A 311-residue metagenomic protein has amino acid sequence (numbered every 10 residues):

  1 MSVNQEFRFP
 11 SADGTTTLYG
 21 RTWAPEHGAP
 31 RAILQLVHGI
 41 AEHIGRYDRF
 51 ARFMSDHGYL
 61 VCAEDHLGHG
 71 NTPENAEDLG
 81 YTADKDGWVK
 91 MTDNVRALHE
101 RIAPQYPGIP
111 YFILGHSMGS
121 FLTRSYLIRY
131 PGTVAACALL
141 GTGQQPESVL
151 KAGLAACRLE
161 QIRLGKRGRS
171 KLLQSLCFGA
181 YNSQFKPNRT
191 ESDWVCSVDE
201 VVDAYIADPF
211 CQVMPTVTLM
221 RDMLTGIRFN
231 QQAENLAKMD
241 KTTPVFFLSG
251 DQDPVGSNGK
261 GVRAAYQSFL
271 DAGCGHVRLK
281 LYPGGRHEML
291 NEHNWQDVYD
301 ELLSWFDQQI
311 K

Functional and structural regions predicted by a protein language model:
M1-H27: N-terminal cap/lid segment of alpha/beta-hydrolase-fold proteins
R31-L34, H38-E42, S117-M118, D251-Q252: Active-site glycine-rich loops that stabilize anionic/oxyanionic intermediates across multiple enzyme folds
R46-E77: Conserved alpha/beta-hydrolase
A83-A103: Alpha/beta-hydrolase active-site loop
Y106-S117: Alpha/beta-hydrolase fold nucleophile elbow
T123-F210: Alpha/beta-hydrolase-fold enzymes
F247-S249: Short beta-strand/loop motif that positions the catalytic acidic residue of the alpha/beta-hydrolase fold
A272, H276-K311: Catalytic active-site module of serine/aspartate enzymes centered on a nucleophile-bearing elbow/loop
